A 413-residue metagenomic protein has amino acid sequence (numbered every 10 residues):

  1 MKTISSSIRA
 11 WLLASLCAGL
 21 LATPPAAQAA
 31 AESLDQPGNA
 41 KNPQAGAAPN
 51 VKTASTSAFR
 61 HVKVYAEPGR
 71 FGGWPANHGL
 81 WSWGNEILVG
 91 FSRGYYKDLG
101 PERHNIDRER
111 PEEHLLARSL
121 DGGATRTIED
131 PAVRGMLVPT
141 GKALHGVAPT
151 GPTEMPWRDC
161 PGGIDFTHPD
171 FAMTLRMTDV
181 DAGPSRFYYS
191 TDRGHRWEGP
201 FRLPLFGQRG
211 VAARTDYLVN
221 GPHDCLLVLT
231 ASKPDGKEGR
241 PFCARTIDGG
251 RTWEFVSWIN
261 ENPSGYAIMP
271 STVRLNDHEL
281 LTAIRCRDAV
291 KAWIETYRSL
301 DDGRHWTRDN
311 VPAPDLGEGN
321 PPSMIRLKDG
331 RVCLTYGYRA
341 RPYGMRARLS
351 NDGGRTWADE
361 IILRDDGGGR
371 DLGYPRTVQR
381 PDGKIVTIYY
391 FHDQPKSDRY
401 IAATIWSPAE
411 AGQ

Functional and structural regions predicted by a protein language model:
K2-L13: Bacterial N-terminal signal peptides that target proteins for export
I4, G19, D35-P37: Compositionally biased, low-complexity segments enriched in small residues
W11-T23: Bacterial N-terminal signal peptides
P25-Q28: Sec/Tat signal peptide C-region and signal peptidase I cleavage site
A31-Q413: Asp-box/BNR beta-propeller blade signature and adjacent active/binding-site loops in extracellular glycan-interacting
